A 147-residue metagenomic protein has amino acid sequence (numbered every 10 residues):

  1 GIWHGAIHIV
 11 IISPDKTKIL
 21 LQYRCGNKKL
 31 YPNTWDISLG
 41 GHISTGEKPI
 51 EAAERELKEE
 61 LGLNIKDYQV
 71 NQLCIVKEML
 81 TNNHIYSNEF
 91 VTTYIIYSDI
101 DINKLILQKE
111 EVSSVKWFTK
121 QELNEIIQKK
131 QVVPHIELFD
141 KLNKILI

Functional and structural regions predicted by a protein language model:
G1-I7, T17-R55, E59: Conserved Nudix-box catalytic region and its N-terminal flanking loop in Nudix hydrolases and closely related
I7-H8, T92: Small-molecule pocket liners
I11-I12: Hydrophobic beta-strand positions
K16-T17, H84: Detector for glycine-centered tight turns/loop "hinges" at secondary-structure junctions
N33-W35, Q72-T81, I85-I147: Nudix hydrolase/Nudix homology domain
R55, E59-G62, E125, K141: Residue-level signal for well-ordered alpha-helical scaffold segments within enzymatic catalytic domains
L61-I65, S98: A broad structural signal for alpha-helix termini and local helix breaks/kinks
N64-C74: A short coil-to-beta-strand element that immediately follows conserved catalytic motifs
